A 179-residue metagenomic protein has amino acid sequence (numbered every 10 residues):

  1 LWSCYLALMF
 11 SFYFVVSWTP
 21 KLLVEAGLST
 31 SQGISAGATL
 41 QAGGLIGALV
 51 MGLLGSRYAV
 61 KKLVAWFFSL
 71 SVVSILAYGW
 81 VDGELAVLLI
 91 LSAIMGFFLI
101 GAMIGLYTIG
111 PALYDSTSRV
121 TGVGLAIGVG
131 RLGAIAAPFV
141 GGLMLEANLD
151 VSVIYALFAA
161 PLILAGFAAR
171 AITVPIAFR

Functional and structural regions predicted by a protein language model:
L1-L49: Extracytoplasmic gate region of multi-pass secondary transporters
L23-V24, L54-G55, G141-L149: Interfacial helix-cap and linker-helix signal at transmembrane-aqueous boundaries of multi-pass secondary transporters
S29-G37, E84, L88, V151: Juxtamembrane helix-start elements in MFS-like secondary transporters
T30-S31, S116-A126: Loop-to-transmembrane helix entry/capping segments in MFS-fold secondary transporters and related SLC/MFSD carriers
K62-L76: Structural signature of the two symmetry-related core transmembrane helices
V87-G101: Hydrophobic core of transmembrane alpha-helices in multi-pass small-molecule transporters, especially MFS/SLC-type
G101-Y114: Intracellular juxtamembrane helix-capping segments at the cytosolic ends of symmetry-related transmembrane helices
A159-R179: Multi-pass alpha-helical transporter architecture, strongest for 12-TM Major Facilitator/SLC carriers used
